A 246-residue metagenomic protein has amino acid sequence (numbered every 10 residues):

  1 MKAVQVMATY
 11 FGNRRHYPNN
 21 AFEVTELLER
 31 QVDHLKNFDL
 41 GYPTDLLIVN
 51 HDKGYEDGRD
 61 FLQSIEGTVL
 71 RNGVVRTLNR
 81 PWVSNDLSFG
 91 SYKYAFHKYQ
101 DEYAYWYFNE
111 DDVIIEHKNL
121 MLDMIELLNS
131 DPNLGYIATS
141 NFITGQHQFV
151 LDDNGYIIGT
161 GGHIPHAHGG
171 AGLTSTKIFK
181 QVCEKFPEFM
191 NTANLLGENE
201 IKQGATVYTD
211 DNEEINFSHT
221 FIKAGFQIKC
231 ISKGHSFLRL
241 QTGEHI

Functional and structural regions predicted by a protein language model:
M1-N13: Short, hydrophobic/glycine-enriched beta-strand segments
K2-A3, N37-L47: Short loop->beta transition adjacent to catalytic acidic/histidine clusters or analogous donor-positioning motifs
R14-D39: Short, well-formed alpha-helical segments that are part of the catalytic scaffolds of diverse glycosyltransferases
V24-L27, P187-I246: C-terminal catalytic/acceptor-binding lobe
N50-K53, D111: Acidic ATP/Mg2+-coordinating residue in the GHKL
D52-Y103: Active-site-proximal specificity loops/subdomain of glycosyltransferases
Y103-I114: Short beta-strand-to-loop acidic/aromatic patch adjacent to the donor-nucleotide binding site
I114-I201, A205, D210: Conserved catalytic core of nucleotide-sugar-dependent glycosyltransferases
